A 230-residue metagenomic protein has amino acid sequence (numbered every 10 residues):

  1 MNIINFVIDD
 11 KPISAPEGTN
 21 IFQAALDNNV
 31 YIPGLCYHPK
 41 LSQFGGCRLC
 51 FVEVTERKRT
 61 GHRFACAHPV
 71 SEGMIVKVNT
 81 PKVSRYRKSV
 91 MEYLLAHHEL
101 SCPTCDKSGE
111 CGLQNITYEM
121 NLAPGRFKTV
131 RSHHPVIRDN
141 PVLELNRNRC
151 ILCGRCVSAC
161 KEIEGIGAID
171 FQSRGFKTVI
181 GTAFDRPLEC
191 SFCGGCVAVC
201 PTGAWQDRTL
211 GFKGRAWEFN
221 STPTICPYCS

Functional and structural regions predicted by a protein language model:
I4-E72, P81-Y86: N-terminal cofactor/phosphate-binding cores enriched in small/glycine residues, especially glycine-rich loops such as
R48, V52, E56-P227: Fe-S ferredoxin-like electron-transfer domains and their immediately adjacent linker/connector regions across
S230: Short, surface-exposed beta-strand/loop patches at domain edges that form aromatic-rich interfacial subsites
